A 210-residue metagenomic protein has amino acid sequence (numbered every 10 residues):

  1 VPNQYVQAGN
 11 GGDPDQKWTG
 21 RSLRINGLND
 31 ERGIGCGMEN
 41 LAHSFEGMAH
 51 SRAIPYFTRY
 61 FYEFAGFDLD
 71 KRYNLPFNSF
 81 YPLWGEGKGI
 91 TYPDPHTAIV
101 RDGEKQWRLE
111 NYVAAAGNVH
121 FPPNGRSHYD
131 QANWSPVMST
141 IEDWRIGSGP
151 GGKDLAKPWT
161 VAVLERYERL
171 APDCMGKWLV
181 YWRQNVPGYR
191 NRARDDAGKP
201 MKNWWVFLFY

Functional and structural regions predicted by a protein language model:
V1-P2, Y210: Propeptide-to-catalytic entry region of secreted or membrane-anchored zinc metalloproteases
P2-I34, A49, E63-F64: Acidic/His-rich structured neighborhood in mature extracellular/periplasmic domains
Q7-P14, G37-N40, W182-Q184, N191-G198: Acidic, proline/glycine-rich low-complexity IDRs
E31-P55: Active-site recognition of the HExxH zinc-binding catalytic motif
A53-Y210: Replace "(M1/M4/M9/M12/WLM)" with "(e.g., M1/M4/M8/M9/M12/M26/WLM)" and add "not limited to" to clarify scope
